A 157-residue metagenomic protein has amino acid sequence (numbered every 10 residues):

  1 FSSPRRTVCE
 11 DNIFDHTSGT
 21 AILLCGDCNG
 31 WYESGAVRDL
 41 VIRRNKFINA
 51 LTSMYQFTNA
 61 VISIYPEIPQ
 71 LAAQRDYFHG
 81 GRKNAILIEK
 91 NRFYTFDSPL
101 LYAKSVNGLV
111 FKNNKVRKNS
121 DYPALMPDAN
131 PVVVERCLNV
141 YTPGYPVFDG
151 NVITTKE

Functional and structural regions predicted by a protein language model:
F1-S3, S18-C25, G35, L51-A60 (+3 more regions): Short glycine/acidic-rich loop motifs that flank beta-strands on beta-rich extracellular proteins
S2, R6-T7, G35, D39-L40 (+9 more regions): Solenoid scaffold repeats with emphasis on beta-solenoid/beta-helix
E10-D11, H16: An amphipathic, aromatic/His-enriched active-site/gating alpha helix that lines ligand/cofactor pockets
C28-G35, S53-Y55, P66-G80, N139: Intrinsically disordered, low-complexity Ser/Thr- and acidic-rich flexible linkers and loops, especially at boundaries
V41-N49: Detector for outer-membrane/organellar transmembrane beta-barrel domains, recognizing the amphipathic beta-strand
N107-E157: Acidic, glycine- and Ser/Thr-rich low-complexity intrinsically disordered tracts in extracellular/secreted proteins
